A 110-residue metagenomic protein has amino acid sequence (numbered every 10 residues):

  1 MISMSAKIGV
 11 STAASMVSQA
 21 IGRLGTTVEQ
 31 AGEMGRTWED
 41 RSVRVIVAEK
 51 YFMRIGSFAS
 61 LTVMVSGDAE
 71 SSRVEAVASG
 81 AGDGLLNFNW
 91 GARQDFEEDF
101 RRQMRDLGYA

Functional and structural regions predicted by a protein language model:
M1-T26, E33: Terminal, regulation- and interaction-focused segments at domain boundaries
I8, T12, F58, G91 (+1 more regions): Conserved active-site and cofactor/substrate-binding residues in soluble primary-metabolism enzymes
I21-V28, A81, G108: A common structural junction motif
E33-R36, Y51: Short, solvent-exposed loop/turn elements at beta->coil junctions and helix N-caps that rim active or binding pockets
E39-D40, F52-R54: Acidic pyrophosphate-coordinating catalytic loop
R41-A48: Short, hydrophobic/aromatic-rich segments at coil-to-beta transitions
R54-W90: Beta-strand/loop substructures that line and gate deep hydrophobic ligand-binding cavities in soluble
D83-A110: A conserved amphipathic terminal alpha-helix motif
